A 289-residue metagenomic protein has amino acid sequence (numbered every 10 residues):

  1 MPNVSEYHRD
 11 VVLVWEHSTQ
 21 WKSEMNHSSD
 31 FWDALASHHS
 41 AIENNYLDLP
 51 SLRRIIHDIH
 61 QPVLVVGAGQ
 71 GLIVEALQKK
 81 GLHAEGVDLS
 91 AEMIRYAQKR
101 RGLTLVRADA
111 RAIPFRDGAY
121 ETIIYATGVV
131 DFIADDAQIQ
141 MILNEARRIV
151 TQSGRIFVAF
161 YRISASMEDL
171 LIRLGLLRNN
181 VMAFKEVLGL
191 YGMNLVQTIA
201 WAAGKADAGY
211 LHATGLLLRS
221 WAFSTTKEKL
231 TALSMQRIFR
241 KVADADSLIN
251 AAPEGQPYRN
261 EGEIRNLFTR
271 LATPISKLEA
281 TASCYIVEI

Functional and structural regions predicted by a protein language model:
N3-H60, L72: Conserved class I S-adenosyl-L-methionine
V65: Class I SAM-dependent methyltransferase core
Q70-A112: Class I SAM-dependent methyltransferase SAM/SAH-binding core
R111-I123: A short acidic, Gly/Pro-enriched loop at the edge of an enzyme's catalytic core that lines a small-molecule cofactor
G128, L171-L176, L233-P257: Short, glycine-/aromatic-enriched active-site segment of Class I SAM-dependent methyltransferases
Q140-Q152: A short glycine-rich, Lys/Arg-flanked "PGG" loop and its adjoining helix->strand segment in the class I
F157-I199, T226: Conserved class I S-adenosyl-L-methionine
P253-L271: Short alpha-helix
